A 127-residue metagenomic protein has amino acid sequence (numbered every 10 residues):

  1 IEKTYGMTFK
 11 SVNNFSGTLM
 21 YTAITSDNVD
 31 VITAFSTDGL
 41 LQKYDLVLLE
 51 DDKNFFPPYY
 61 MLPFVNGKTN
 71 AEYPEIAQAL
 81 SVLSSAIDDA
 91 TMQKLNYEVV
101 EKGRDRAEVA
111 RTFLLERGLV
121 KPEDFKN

Functional and structural regions predicted by a protein language model:
I1-N13, T112-E116: Ligand-binding cleft/hinge of the Venus flytrap
K10-T22: Short helix-initiation/N-cap motifs at beta->coil->alpha
N14, T33-A34: Short beta-strand and adjacent tight-turn residues that come in two discontinuous sequence segments and form the edges
S26-V31, L40-N54: Ligand-binding "clamshell"
F35-T37, G67: Short secondary-structure boundary segments
Y59-P74: A bilobed periplasmic-binding-protein/Venus flytrap-type ligand-binding module shared by bacterial periplasmic
P74-N127: An extracytoplasmic/periplasmic, membrane-proximal ligand-sensing/linker region
